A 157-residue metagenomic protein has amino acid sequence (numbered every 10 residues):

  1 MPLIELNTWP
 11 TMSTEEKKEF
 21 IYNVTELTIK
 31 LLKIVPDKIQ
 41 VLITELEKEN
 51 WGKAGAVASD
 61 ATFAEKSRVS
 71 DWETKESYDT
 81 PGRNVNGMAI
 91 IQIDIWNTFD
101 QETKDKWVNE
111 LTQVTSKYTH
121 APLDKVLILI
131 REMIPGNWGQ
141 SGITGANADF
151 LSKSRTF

Functional and structural regions predicted by a protein language model:
M1-F157: A domain-level signal for the structural core that forms small-molecule/cofactor-binding pockets and catalytic centers
